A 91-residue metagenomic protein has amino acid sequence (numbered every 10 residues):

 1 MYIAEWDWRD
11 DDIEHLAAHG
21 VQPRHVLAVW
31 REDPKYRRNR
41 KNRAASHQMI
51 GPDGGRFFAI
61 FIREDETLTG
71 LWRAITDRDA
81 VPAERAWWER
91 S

Functional and structural regions predicted by a protein language model:
M1-S91: Ribonuclease/tRNase effector modules and their secretory precursors
